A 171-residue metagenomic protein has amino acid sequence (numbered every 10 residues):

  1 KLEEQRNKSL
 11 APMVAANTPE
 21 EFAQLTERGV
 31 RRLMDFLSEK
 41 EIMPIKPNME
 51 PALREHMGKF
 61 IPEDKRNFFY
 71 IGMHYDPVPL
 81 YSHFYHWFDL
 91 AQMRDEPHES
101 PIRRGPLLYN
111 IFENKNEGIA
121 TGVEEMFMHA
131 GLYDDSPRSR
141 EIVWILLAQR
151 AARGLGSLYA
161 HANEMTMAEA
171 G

Functional and structural regions predicted by a protein language model:
L2-G171: Long, His/Glu/Asp-enriched segments that create or flank divalent metal/ion-associated functional microenvironments
